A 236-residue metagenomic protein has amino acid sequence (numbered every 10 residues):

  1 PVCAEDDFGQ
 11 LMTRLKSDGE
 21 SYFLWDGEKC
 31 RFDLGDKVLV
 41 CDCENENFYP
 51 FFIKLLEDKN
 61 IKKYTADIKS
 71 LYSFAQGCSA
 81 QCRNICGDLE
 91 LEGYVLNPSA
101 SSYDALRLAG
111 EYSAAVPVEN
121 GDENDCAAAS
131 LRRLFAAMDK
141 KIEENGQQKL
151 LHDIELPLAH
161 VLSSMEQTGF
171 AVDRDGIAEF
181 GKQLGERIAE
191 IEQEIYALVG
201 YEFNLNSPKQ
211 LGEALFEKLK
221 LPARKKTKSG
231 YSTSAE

Functional and structural regions predicted by a protein language model:
P1-C43, E57, I61-I68, S130-E236: Conserved "right-hand" nucleotidyltransferase catalytic core of DNA-directed polymerases
R31-G35, F48-K141, Q148, D153: Charged catalytic and DNA/RNA-contacting regions of genome-maintenance and nucleic-acid-processing enzymes
